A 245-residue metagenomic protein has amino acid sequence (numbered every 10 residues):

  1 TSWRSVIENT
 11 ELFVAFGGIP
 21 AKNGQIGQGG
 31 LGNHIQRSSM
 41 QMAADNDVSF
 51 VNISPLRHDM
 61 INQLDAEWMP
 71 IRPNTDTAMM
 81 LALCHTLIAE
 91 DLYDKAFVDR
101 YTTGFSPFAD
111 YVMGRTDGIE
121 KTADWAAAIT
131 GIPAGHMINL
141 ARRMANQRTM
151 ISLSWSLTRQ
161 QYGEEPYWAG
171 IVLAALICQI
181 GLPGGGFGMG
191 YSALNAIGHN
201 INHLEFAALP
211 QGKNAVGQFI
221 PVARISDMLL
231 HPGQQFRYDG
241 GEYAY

Functional and structural regions predicted by a protein language model:
T1-M42, N46-V48, N52-I53, T77-L81 (+1 more regions): Extended redox/cofactor-interaction regions of prokaryotic respiratory oxidoreductases
R4, I26-H34, P70-N74, A96-D99 (+3 more regions): Alpha-helix capping and helix-loop boundary segments enriched in small/acidic/polar residues
E11-F13, A66, T149: Conserved acidic residues
A44-V51, L56-N146: Long, well-ordered, tryptophan-enriched scaffold segments
N52-I53, I151-L153: General beta-strand structural signal in soluble alpha/beta enzymes
Y93-K95, H136-M137, M150-S152, Q179-M189: Acidic/polar loop patches that form or flank catalytic/metal-binding clefts of enzymes that bind anionic ligands
W125-I129, S154-Y162, A193-L194: Conserved short loop/turn motifs at secondary-structure junctions
E165-A175: Basic, amphipathic alpha-helical segments enriched in Lys/Arg and hydrophobic/aromatic residues
